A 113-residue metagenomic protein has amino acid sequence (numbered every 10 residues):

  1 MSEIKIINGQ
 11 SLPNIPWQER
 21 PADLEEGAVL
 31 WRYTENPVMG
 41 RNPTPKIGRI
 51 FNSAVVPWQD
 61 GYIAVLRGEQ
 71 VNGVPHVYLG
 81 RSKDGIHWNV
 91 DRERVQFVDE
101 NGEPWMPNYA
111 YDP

Functional and structural regions predicted by a protein language model:
M1-Y111: Beta-rich carbohydrate-recognition and catalytic domains
